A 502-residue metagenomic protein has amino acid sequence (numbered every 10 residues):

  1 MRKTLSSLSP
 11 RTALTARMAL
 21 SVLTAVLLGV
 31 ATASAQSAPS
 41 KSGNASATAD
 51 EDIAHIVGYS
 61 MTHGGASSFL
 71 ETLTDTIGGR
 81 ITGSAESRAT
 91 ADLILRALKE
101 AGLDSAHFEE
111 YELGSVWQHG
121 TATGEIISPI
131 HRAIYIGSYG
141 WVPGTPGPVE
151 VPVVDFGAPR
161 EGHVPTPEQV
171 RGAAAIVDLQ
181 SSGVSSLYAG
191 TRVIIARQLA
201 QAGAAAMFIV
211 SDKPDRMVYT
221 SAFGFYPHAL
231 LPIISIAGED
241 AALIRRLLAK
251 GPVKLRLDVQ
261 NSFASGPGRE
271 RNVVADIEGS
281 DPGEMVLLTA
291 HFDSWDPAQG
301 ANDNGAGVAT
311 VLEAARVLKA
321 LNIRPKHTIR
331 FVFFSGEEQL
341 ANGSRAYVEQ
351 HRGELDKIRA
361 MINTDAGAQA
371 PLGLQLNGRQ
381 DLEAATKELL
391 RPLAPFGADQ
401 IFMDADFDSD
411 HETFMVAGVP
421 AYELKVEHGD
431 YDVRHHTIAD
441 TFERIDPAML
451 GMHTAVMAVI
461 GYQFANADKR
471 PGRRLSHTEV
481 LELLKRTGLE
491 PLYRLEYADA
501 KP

Functional and structural regions predicted by a protein language model:
R17-A31: Bacterial N-terminal signal peptides
A38-G43, A49, E71, D75-A174 (+1 more regions): Noncatalytic luminal/extracellular "stalk/propeptide" segments of secretory-pathway proteins
A45-S84, Q118, M217-F223, D293-S294 (+3 more regions): N-terminal capping segment at the start of a domain
A49-D52, S128-P167, F223-A301, E313-R316 (+1 more regions): Soluble metallo-hydrolase cores and metallopeptidase-like ectodomains found primarily in the secretory/periplasmic
I53-M61, D75-A85, V151-F156, S181-A196 (+7 more regions): Second-shell loop/turn segments in exported
S68, H228, V317-N342: Short helix-loop-beta-strand segments that form the rim/entrance of peptidase-like active sites
H131, P146, A241, G283 (+3 more regions): Metal-dependent peptidase/peptidase-like ectodomains
R316, D432-P502: His/Asp/Glu-rich mid-to-C-terminal helical/loop segments that flank catalytic regions of hydrolases
